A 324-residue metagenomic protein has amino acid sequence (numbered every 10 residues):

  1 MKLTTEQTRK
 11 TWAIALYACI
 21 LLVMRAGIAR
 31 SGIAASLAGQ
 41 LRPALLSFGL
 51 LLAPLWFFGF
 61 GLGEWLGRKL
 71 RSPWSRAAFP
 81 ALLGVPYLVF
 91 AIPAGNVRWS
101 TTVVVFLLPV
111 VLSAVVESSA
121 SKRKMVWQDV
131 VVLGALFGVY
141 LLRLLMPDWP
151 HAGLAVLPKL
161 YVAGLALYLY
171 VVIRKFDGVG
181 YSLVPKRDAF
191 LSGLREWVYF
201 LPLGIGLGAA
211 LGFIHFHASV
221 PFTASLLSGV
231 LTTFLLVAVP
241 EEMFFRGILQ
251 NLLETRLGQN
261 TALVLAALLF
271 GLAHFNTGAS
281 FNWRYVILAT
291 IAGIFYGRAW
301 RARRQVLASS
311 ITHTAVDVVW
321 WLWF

Functional and structural regions predicted by a protein language model:
T8-A26, G49-P54, W74-Y87, V131-G138 (+2 more regions): Alpha-helical transmembrane segments
M24-A35, G61-E64, P86-N96, S118 (+3 more regions): Juxtamembrane "helix-exit" motif on the non-cytosolic side of transmembrane helices
G39-G49, P73-I173: Alpha-helical transmembrane segments in multi-pass membrane proteins
L62-S75, V116-W127, H151, G180-D188 (+1 more regions): Membrane-interface helix-boundary motifs at transmembrane edges
V130, F190-V198, L227-L231, N260-L265 (+2 more regions): Hydrophobic alpha-helical transmembrane segments
L141-V237: Juxtamembrane helix-loop-helix connectors linking adjacent transmembrane helices in multi-pass membrane enzymes
S182-S192, P240-L265, R301-Q305: Membrane-interface helix/loop boundary segments of multi-pass membrane proteins
V239, N260-F324: Functionally important transmembrane alpha-helices
